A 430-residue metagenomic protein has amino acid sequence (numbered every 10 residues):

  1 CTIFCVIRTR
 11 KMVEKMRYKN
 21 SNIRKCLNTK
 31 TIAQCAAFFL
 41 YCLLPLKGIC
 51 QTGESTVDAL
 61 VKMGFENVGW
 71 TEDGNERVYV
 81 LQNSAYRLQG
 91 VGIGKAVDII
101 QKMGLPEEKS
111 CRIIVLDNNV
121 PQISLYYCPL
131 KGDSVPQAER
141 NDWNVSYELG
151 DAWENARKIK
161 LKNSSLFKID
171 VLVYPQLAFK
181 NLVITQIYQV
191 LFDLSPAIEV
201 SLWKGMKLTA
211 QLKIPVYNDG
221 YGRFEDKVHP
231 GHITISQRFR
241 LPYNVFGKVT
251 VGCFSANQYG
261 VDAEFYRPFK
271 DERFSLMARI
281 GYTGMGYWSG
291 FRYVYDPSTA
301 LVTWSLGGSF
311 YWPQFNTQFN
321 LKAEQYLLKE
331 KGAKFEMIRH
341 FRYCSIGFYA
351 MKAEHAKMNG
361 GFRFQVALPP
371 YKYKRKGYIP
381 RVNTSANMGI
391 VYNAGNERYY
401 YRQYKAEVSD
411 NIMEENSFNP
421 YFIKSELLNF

Functional and structural regions predicted by a protein language model:
T2-R10: Extreme N-terminal basic, low-complexity initiation segments that serve as generic localization/processing leaders
M12, M16-T52: Bacterial Sec-dependent N-terminal signal peptides
Q51-T234, P297, K424-F430: Outer-membrane beta-barrel initiation region
V80-N83, V171-V183, L208-V216, L241-F254 (+3 more regions): Transmembrane beta-strand segments that form the barrel wall of outer-membrane beta-barrel proteins
Q89, L182-V190, K204, P215-H229 (+6 more regions): Solvent-exposed loop/turn segments connecting transmembrane beta-strands in outer-membrane beta-barrel proteins
V115-R157, P313-K329, H340-F430: Flexible, glycine-rich linker and terminal segments associated with outer-membrane beta-barrel/transport systems
I159-D170, S201-L208, R240-F246, K270-S275 (+3 more regions): Short loop/turn motifs that connect adjacent beta-strands in outer-membrane beta-barrel proteins
F192-L202, V228-L241, G260-I280, V302-W312 (+2 more regions): Feature captures outer-membrane beta-barrel proteins of Gram-negative bacteria and organelles
